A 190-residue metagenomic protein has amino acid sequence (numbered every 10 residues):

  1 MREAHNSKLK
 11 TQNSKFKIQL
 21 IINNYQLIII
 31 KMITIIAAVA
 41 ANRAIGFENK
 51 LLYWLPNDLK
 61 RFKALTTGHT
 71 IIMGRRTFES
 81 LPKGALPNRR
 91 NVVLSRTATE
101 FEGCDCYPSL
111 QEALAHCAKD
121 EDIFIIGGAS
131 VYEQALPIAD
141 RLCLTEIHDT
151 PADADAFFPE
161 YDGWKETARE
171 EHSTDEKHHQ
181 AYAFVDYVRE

Functional and structural regions predicted by a protein language model:
M1-I29: Short, basic, low-complexity termini and linkers enriched in Ser/Thr/Gly/Pro that act as targeting/leader peptides
I30-I35: Extreme N-terminal starter segment of soluble prokaryotic enzymes
I36-T70, R75-E190: Flexible, gly/pro- and Lys/Arg-enriched active-site loops
